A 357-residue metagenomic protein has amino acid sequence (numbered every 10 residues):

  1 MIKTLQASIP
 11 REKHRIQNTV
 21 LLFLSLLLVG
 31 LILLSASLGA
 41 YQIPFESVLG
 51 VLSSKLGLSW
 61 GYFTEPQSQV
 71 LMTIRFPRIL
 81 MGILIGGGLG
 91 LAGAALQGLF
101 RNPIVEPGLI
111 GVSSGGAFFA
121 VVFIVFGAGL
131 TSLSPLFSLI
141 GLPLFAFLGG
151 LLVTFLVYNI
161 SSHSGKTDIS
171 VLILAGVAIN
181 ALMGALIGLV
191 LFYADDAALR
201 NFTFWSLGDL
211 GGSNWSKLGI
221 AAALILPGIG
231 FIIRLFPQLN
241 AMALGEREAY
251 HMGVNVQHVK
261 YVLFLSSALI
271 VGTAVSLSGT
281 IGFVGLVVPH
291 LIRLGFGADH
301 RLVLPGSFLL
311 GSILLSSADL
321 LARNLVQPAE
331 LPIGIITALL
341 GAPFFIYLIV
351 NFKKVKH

Functional and structural regions predicted by a protein language model:
I2-H357: Alpha-helical transmembrane segments in inner-membrane proteins
